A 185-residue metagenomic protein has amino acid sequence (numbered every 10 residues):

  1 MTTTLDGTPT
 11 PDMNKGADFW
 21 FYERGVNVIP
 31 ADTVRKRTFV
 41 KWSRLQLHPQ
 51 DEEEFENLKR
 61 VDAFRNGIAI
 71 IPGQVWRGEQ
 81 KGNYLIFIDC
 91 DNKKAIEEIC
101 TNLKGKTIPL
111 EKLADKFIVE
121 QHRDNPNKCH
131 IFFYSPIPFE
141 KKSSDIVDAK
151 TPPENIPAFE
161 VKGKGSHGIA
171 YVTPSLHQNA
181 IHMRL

Functional and structural regions predicted by a protein language model:
M1-L185: Conserved phosphate/metal-binding and DNA-contacting active-site motifs used in DNA phosphodiester-bond processing
